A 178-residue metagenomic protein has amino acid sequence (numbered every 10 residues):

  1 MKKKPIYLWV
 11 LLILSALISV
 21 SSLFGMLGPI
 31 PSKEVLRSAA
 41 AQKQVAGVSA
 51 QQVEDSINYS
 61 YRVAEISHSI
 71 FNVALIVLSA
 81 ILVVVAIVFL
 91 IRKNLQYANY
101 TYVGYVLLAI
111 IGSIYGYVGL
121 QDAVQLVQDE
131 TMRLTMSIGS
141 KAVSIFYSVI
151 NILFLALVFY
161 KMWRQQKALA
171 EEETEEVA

Functional and structural regions predicted by a protein language model:
M1-A39, L157-K167, E176-A178: Cytosolic juxtamembrane helix and N-cap/initiation of the first transmembrane helix
M1-L12, R62-N72, R92-Y102, L134-S144: Membrane-water interface of alpha-helical transmembrane segments
L12-F24, L78-V83, A109-G112: Canonical alpha-helical transmembrane segments of integral membrane proteins
K33-S69, Y115-S144: Interfacial non-cytosolic loop connecting adjacent transmembrane helices
G47-E54, V88-Y100: Hydrophobic alpha-helical transmembrane segments
F71-L90: Hydrophobic alpha-helical transmembrane segments
I91-Q128: Hydrophobic alpha-helical transmembrane segments of integral membrane proteins
L134-A178: Terminal transmembrane helical module of multi-pass membrane proteins
